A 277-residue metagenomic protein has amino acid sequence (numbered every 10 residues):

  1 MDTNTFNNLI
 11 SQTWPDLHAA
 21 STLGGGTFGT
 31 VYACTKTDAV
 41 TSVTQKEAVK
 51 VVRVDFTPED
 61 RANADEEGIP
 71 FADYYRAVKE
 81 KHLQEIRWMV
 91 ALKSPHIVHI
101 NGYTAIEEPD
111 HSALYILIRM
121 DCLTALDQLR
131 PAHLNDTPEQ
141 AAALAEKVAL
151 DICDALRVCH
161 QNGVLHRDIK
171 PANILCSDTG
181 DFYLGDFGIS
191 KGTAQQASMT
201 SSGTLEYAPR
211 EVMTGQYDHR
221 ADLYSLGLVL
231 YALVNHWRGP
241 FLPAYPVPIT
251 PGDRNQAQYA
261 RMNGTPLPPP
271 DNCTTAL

Functional and structural regions predicted by a protein language model:
H99-A113: Short beta-strand micro-motifs within the conserved protein kinase catalytic domain, predominantly in the N-lobe
H111-L126: Conserved short submotifs of the Hanks-type protein kinase catalytic core that shape the nucleotide-binding pocket
V148-A149: Activation segment signature within eukaryotic-like protein kinase domains
H160-C176: Catalytic-loop of the protein kinase fold
S198-V212: Conserved activation segment of eukaryotic-like protein kinases, specifically the C-terminal portion of the activation
D222: Conserved catalytic-loop aspartate of Hanks-type protein kinases
